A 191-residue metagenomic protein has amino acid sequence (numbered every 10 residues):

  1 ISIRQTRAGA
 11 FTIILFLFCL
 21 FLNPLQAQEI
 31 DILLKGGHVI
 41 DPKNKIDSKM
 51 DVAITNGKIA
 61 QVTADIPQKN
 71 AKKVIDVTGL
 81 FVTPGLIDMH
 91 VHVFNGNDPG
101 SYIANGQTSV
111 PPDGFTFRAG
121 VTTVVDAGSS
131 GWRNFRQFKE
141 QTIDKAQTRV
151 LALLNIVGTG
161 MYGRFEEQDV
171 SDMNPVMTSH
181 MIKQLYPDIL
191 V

Functional and structural regions predicted by a protein language model:
I1-I13: Bacterial N-terminal signal peptides that target proteins for export
F11-N23: Bacterial N-terminal signal peptides
I13, G106-D113, P175-Q184: Short, charged beta->alpha transition segments
Q28-I30, N70-K72, T78, V82 (+3 more regions): Short coil/turn connectors at secondary-structure junctions
E29-I32, V39-G85: Histidine-rich, glycine-flanked metal-binding segment
Q61, T123, I189-V191: Residues at the N-termini of beta-strands
V77-D144: Metal-associated gating/positioning segment near the N- to mid-region
G128-R136, E140-V191: Histidine/acidic-residue-rich, glycine-tolerant segments that coordinate divalent metal ions
